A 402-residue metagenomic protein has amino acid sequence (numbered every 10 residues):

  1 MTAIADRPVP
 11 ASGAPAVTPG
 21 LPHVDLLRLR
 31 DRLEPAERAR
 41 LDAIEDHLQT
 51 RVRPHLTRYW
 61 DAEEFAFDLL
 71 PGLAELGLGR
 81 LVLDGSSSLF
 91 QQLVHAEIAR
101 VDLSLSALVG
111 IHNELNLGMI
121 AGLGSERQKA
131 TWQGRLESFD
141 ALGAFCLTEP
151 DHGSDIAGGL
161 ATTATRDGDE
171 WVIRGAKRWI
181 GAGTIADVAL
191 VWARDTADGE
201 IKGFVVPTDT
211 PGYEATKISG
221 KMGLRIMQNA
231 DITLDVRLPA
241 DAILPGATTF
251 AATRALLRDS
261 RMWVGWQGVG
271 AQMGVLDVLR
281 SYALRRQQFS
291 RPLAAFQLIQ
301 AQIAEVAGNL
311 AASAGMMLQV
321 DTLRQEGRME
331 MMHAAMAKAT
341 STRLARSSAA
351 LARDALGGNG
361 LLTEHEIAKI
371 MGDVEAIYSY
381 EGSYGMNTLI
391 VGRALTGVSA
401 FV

Functional and structural regions predicted by a protein language model:
T2-R30, V94, L115, L356-V402: Glycine-rich phosphate/cofactor-binding loops in nucleotide/flavin-utilizing enzymes
R28-P35, E214-A311, I377, R393 (+1 more regions): Glycine-rich beta->alpha junctions and the first turn(s) of the following alpha-helix
R53-D61, R280, L284-R291, A307-T340 (+2 more regions): C-terminal helix-coil-helix/basic helical segment that borders enzyme active sites and/or dimer interfaces and provides
F67, P71-L142, A182-V188, R324 (+1 more regions): Internal helix-loop-helix
L136-F139, V269, M273-L276, I303-S313 (+3 more regions): Alpha-helical transition-metal enzyme core signature, strongest for iron centers
A144-T165: A gly/ser-rich beta-alpha-beta helix-loop segment of oxidoreductase catalytic cores
A176-A215: A short core secondary-structure module
R178-G183, S260-W263, A376-Y384: Glycine-rich phosphate/pyrophosphate-binding beta-alpha loops
